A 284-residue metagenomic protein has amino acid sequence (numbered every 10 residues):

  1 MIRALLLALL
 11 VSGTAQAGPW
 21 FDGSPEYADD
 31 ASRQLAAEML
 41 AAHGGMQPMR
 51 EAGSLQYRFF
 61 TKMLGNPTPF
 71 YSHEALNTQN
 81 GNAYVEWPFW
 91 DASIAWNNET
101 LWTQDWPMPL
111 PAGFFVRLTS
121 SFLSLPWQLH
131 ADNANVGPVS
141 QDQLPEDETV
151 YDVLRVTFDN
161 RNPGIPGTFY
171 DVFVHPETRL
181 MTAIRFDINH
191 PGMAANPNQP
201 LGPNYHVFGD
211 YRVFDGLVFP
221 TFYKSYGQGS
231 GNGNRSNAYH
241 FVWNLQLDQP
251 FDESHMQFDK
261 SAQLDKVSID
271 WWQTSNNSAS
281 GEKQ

Functional and structural regions predicted by a protein language model:
A4-G13: Sec-dependent N-terminal signal peptides
A15-A17: Boundary at the C-terminal end of the N-terminal hydrophobic targeting segment
P19-P109, A134-Q143, N160: N-terminal mature ectodomain segment of secretory-pathway/periplasmic proteins
F21-Q34, A95-T168, T178, G192-G202: Flexible, processing/modification-adjacent segments and terminal tails in exported/periplasmic/extracellular proteins
M49, N66, R117, S121-S124 (+2 more regions): Tryptophan-centered motif/residue detector
D147-D259: Gly/Pro-enriched, hydrophobic low-complexity segments that function as extracytoplasmic propeptides/linkers
L245-Q284: Secretory-pathway-linked proteins and extracytosolic
